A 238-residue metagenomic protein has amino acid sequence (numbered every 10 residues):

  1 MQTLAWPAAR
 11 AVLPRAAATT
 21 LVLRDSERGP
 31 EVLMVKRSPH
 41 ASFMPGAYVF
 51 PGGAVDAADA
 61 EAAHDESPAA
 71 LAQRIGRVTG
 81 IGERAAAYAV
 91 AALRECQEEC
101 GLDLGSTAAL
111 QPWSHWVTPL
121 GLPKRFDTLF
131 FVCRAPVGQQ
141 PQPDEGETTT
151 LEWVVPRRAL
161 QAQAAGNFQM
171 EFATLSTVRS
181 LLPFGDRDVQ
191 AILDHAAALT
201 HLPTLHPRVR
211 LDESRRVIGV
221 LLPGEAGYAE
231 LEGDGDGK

Functional and structural regions predicted by a protein language model:
M1-K238: N-terminal leader/linker segments that precede catalytic domains of diphosphate-processing enzymes
